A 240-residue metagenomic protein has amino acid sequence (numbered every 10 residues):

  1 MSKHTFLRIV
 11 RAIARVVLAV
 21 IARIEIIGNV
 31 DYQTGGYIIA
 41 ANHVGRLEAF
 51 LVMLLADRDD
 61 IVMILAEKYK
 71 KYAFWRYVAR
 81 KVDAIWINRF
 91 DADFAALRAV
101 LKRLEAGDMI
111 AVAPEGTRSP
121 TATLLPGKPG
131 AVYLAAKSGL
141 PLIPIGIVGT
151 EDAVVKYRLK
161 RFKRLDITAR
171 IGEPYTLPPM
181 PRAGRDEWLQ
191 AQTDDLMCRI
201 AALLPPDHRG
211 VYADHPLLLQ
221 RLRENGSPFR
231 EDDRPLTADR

Functional and structural regions predicted by a protein language model:
K3-A22, R76, R80: Short hydrophobic helices that act as membrane-entry/anchoring signals
V10, Y32-D91: Catalytic core of membrane glycerolipid acyltransferases/transacylases, capturing the structured, soluble-facing
V16-G36: A short, well-structured juxtamembrane/interface segment
L55, V78, K102, Y133-K137: Hydrophobic/aromatic ligand-binding patch that stacks against planar heteroaromatic rings of cofactors or nucleotides
I85-G107: Helix-adjacent hinge/juxtasegments
V100-A106, I171-D207: A charged, well-structured terminal subsegment
L101-A131: Catalytic-site beta-strand/loop segments enriched in glycine and acidic/polar residues
T123-E187, A191, H215-L236: A cross-family acyltransferase "interaction/gating" segment
